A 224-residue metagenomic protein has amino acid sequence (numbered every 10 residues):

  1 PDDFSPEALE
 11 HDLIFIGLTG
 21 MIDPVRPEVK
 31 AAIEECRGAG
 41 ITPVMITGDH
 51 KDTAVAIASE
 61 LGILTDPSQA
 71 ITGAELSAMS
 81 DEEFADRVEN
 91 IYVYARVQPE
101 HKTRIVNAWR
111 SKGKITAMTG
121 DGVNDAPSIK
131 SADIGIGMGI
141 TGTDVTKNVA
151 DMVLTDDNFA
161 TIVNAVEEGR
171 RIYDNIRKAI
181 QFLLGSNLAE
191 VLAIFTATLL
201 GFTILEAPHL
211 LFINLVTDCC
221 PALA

Functional and structural regions predicted by a protein language model:
P1, K30-A32, H50-L61, E100-I105 (+1 more regions): Acidic, divalent-metal-coordinating active-site segment for phosphoryl/phosphodiester hydrolysis, typified by short
P1-G48, D52, M79-E82: Signature of the cytosolic headpiece of P-type E1-E2 ATPases
L13, T116-T119: Conserved cytochrome P450 catalytic core segment spanning the I/J/K helices
R37, S59, T198: Short polybasic/polar patches that bind polyanions
P43-T47, M118, G135: Conserved SAM-binding loop
G48, G120, T217: Active-site flanking residues adjacent to catalytic metal/cofactor-binding acidic residues
T65-A117, A132, G137-A224: Membrane-embedded transport module
